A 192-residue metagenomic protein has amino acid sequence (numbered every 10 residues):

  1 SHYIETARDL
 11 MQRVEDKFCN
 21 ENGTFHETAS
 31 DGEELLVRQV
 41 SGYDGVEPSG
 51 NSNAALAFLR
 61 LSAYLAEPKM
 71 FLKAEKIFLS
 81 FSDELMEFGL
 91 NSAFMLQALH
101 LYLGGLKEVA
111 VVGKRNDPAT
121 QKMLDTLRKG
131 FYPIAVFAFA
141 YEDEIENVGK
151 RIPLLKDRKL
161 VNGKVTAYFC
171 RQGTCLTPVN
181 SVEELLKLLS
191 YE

Functional and structural regions predicted by a protein language model:
S1-E192: Glycan-recognition and catalytic cores of secretory/periplasmic carbohydrate-active enzymes
